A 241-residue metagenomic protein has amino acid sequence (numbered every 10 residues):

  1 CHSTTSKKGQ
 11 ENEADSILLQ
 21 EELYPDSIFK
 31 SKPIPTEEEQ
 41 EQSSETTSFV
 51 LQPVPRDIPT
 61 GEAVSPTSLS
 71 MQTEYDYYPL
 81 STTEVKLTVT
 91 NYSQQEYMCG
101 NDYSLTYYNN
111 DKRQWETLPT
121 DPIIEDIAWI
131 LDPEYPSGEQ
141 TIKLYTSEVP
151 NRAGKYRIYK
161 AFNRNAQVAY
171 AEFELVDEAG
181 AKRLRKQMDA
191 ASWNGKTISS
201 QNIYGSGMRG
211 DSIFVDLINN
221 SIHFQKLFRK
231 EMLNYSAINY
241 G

Functional and structural regions predicted by a protein language model:
H2-G9: Bacterial lipoprotein signal-peptidase II cleavage site
E13, Y24-E125, I130-L131, F162-A179: Primarily secretory-pathway and cell-envelope proteins
E84-T88, E139-T141, K155-Y159, Y170-E172 (+1 more regions): Beta-strand secondary-structure signal
V85, G195-R229, G241: Short glycine/threonine-rich beta-strand-turn micro-motifs
V89, L144-T146, L175, L217: Hydrophobic residues in beta-strands and at strand termini
P119-R157, F162: Short, solvent-exposed, Trp/other aromatic-anchored flexible loops in extracytoplasmic proteins
G180-I198: Short amphipathic alpha-helix segments
N234-G241: Conserved short beta-strand edge segments in small beta-sheet-based binding/regulatory domains
